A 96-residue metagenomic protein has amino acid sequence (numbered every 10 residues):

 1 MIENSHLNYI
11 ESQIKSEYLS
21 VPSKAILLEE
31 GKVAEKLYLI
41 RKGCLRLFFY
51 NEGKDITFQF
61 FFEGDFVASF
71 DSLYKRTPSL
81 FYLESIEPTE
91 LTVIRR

Functional and structural regions predicted by a protein language model:
M1-R96: Cytosolic regulatory regions built on CNB/CRP/Popeye-like sensor folds
